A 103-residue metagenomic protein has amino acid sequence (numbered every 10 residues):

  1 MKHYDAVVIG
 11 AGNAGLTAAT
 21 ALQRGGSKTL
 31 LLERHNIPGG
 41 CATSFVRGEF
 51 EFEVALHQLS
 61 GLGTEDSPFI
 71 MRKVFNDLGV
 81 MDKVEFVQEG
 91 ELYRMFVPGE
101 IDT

Functional and structural regions predicted by a protein language model:
K2-T103: N-terminal glycine-rich phosphate/pyrophosphate-binding loop and immediately adjacent elements
